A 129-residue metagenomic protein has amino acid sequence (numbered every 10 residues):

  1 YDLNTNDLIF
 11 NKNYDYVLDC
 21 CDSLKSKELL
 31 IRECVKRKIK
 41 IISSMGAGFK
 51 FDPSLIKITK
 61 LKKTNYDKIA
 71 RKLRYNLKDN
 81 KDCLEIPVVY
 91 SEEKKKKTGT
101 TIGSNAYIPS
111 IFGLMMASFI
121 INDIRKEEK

Functional and structural regions predicted by a protein language model:
Y1-K129: Adenine nucleotide-associated cytosolic modules
